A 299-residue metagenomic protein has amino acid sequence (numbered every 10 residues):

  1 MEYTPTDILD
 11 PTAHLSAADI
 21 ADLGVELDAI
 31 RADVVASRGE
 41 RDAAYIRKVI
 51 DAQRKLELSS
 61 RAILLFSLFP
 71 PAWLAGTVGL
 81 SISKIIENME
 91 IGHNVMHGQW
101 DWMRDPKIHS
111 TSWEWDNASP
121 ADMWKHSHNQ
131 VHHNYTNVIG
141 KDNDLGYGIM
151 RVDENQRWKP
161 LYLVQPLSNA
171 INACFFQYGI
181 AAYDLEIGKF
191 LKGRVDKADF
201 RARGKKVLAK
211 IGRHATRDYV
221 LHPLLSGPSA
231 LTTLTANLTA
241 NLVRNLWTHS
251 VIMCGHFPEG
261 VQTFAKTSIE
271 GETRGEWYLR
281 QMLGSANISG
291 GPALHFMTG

Functional and structural regions predicted by a protein language model:
M1-E26, N155-G179: Short, non-transmembrane cytosolic segments of multipass membrane proteins
E2-S59: Low-complexity, highly charged intrinsically disordered N-terminal segments that act as targeting/localization
I30-E40, I187-R194, T263: Non-transmembrane, extramembrane segments of multi-pass ion/lipid transporters
G39, L64-S67, W100: Short, flexible helix-adjacent loops and helix caps
A44-N88, L163-Y178, A202-S250: Alpha-helical bilayer-embedded segments of polytopic membrane proteins, i.e., transmembrane/intramembrane helices
F69, H97-G98, W102, A181-L185 (+4 more regions): Transmembrane helix-loop junctions in multipass membrane proteins, especially transporters and channels
I82-A202, G271-G299: Membrane-embedded catalytic scaffold of the fatty acid hydroxylase/desaturase
N237-M297: Membrane-interfacial segments at transmembrane helix termini in multi-pass membrane proteins
